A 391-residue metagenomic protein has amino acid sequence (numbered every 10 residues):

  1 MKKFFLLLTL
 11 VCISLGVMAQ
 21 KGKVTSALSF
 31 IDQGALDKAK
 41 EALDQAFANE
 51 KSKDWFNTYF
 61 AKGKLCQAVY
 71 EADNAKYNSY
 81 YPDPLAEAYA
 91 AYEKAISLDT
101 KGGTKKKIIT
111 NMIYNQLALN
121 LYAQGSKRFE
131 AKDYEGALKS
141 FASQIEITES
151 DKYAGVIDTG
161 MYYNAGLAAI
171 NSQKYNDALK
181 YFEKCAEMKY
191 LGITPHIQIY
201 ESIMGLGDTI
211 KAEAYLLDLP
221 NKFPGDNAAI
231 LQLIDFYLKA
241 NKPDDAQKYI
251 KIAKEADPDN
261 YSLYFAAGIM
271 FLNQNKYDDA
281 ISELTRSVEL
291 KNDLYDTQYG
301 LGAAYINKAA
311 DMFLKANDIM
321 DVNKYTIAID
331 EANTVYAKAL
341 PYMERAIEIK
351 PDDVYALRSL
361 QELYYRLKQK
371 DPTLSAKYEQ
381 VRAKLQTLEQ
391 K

Functional and structural regions predicted by a protein language model:
Q20-Y80: Start-of-domain marker
A46, A95, Q144, C185 (+5 more regions): Canonical positions in the second alpha-helix
N49-K51, L98, I147, M188 (+5 more regions): Structural marker of alpha-solenoid helical repeat scaffolds
K53-W55, G102, D151, D158 (+5 more regions): Residue-level recognition of tetratricopeptide repeat
L65-K132, T148-T159, N307-Y342: Short coil/linker segments at helix-helix boundaries
